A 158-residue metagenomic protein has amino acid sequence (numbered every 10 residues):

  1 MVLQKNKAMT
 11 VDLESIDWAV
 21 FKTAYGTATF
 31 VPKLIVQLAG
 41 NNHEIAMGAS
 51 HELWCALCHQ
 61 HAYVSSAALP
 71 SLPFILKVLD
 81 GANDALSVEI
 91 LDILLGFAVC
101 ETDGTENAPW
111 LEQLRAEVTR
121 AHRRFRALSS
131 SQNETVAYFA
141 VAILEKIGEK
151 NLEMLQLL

Functional and structural regions predicted by a protein language model:
M1-A46: N-terminal "cap/leader" segments of large eukaryotic alpha-helical scaffolds
K5-L13, H43-A56, L91-G104: HEAT-repeat alpha-solenoid elements in large eukaryotic scaffold proteins
V20-A24, Q60-A68, V99-R115, N151-L155: Flexible loop/turn segments at the boundaries of HEAT repeats in alpha-solenoid HEAT proteins
T27-P32, A67-L72, L114-H122: Core helices of alpha-solenoid repeat scaffolds
K33-I35, F74-L76, R124-R126, L158: Buried hydrophobic core positions in alpha-solenoid tandem helical repeats
N41-N42, D80-D84, Q132-N133: Short inter-helical turns and helix N-cap capping residues of alpha-solenoid HEAT/ARM repeat scaffolds
C55-H59, K77, G81, I93-D103 (+2 more regions): Positions within ordered alpha-helical repeat solenoids
